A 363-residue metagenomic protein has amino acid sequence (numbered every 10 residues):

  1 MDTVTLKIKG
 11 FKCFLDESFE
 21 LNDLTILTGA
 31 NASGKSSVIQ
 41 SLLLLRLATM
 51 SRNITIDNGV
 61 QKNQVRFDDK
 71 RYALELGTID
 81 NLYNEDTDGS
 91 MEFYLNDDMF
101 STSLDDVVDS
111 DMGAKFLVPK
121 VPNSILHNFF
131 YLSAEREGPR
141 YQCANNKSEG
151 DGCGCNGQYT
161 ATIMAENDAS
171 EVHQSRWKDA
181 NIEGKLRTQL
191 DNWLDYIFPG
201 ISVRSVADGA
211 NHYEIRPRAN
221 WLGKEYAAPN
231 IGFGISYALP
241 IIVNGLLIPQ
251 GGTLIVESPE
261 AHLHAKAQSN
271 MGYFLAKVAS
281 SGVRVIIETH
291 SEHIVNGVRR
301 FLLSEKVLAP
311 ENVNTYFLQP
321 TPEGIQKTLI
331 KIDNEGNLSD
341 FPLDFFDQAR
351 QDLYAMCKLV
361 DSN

Functional and structural regions predicted by a protein language model:
M1-D57, Q61, A207-S362: Switch/communication elements of ASCE P-loop NTPase nucleotide-binding domains
A48-P240, N244, P249-Q250, T328-N363: Phosphate-coordinating catalytic segments in nucleotide- and nucleic-acid-processing enzymes
